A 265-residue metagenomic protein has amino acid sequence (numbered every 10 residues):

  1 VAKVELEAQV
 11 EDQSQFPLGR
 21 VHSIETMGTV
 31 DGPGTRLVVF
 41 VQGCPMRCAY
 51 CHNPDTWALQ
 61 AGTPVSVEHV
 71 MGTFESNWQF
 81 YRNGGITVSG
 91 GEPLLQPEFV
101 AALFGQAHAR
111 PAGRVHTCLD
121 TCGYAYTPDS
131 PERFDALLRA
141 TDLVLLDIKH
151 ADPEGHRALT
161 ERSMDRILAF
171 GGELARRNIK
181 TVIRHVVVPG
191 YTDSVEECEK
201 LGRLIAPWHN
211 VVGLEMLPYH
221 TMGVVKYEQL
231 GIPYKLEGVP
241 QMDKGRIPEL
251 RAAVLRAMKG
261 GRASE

Functional and structural regions predicted by a protein language model:
V1-F40, M46-A61, S76-R82: N-terminal [4Fe-4S]-dependent radical SAM core
V1-T29, V187-E265: Auxiliary Fe-S-binding modules of radical SAM enzymes
E25-G28, D55, G90, I148 (+1 more regions): Residues that line or immediately flank small-molecule/substrate-binding pockets and catalytic motifs
C44, P93: Hydrophobic adenine-recognition pocket in adenosine-nucleotide-binding enzymes
D55-L59, R157-S163, G231-V239: Short glycine-enriched, charge-decorated loop/helix-capping segments at active-site entrances that position
G62-G72: Short cysteine/histidine-rich metal-coordination sites, predominantly Zn2+-binding motifs
M71, E75-G85, L94-V225, Q229: Conserved AdoMet/S-adenosylmethionine-binding subsite of the radical SAM
